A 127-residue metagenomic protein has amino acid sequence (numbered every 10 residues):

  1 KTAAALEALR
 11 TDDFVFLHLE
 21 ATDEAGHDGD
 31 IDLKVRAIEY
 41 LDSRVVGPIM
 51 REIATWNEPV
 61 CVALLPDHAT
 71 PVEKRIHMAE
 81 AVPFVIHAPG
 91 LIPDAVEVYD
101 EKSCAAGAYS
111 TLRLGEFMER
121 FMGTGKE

Functional and structural regions predicted by a protein language model:
K1-E127: Feature captures the catalytic ectodomains and active-site-proximal regions of enzymes that hydrolyze or transfer
